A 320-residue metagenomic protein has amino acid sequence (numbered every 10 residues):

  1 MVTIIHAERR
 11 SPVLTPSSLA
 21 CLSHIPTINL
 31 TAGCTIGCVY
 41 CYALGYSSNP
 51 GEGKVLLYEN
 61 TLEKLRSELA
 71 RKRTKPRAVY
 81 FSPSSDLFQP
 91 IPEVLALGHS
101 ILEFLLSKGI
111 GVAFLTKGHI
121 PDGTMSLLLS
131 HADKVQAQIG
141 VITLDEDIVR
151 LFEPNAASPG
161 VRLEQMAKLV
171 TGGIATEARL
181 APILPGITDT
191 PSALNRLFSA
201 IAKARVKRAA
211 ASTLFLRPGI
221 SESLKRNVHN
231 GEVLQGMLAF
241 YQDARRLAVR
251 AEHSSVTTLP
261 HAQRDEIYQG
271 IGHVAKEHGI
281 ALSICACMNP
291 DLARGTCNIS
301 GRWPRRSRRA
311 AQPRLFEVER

Functional and structural regions predicted by a protein language model:
M1-Q138, I142-R150, P159, L163 (+1 more regions): Conserved Radical SAM active-site core
M1-R9, A193-R320: Auxiliary Fe-S-binding modules of radical SAM enzymes
V79, V112-F114, V135-I139, T176-L180 (+2 more regions): Hydrophobic faces of well-ordered beta-strands that scaffold small-molecule active sites in alpha/beta enzyme cores
S84-D86, K117-H119, G140-L144, A181-P185 (+2 more regions): Active-site beta-loop-alpha junctions enriched in small/polar residues
G98, P159-R162, T190, L194 (+1 more regions): Aromatic/hydrophobic pocket-lining residues that form the small-molecule binding cavity in soluble enzyme cores
N155, L169-T190, L214-L216, S254-L259: Conserved strand-turn element in the central/C-terminal portion of the radical SAM core barrel that lines
